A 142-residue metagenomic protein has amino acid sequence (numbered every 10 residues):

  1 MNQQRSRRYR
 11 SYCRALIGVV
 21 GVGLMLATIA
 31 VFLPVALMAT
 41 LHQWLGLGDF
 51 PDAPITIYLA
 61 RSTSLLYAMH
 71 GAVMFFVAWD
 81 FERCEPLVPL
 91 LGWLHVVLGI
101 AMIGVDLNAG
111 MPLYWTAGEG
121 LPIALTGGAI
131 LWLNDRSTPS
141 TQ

Functional and structural regions predicted by a protein language model:
M1-L26: Cytosolic juxtamembrane helix and N-cap/initiation of the first transmembrane helix
S6, A72-V88: Juxtamembrane helix-break-helix junctions at the cytosolic face of small multi-pass alpha-helical membrane proteins
G18-A30, F81, G120-T126: Alpha-helical transmembrane segments of integral membrane proteins, especially early/N-terminal helices
G23-L59, S64: Hydrophobic transmembrane helix segments
L26, P54-F76, W93-V97: Core segments of alpha-helical transmembrane spans in multipass integral membrane proteins
V88-I103, G120-G127: Hydrophobic alpha-helical membrane segments
I100-G118, N134-R136: Membrane-helix boundary connector in multi-pass membrane proteins
A124-Q142: Membrane-water interface at the C-terminal end of transmembrane alpha helices
